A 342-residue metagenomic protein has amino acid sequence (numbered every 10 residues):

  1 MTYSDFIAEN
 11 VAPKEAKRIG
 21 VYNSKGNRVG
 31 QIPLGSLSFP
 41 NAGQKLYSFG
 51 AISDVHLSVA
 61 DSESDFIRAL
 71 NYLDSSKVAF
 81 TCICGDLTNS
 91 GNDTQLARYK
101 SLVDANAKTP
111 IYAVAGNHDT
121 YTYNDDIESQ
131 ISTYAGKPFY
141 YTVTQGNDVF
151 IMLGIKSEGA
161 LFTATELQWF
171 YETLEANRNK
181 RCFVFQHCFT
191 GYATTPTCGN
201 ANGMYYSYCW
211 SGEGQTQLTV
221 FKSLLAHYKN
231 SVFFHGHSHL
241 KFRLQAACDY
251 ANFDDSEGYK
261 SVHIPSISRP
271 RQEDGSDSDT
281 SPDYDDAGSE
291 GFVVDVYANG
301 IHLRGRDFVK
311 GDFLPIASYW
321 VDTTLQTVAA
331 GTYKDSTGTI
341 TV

Functional and structural regions predicted by a protein language model:
M1-R18, I301: Short, intrinsically disordered N-terminal pre-domain segments
E15, Y22-A97: N-terminal active-site segment of His-dependent metallophosphoesterases
A42-G43, S281-V342: A short C-terminal boundary segment appended to hydrolase-like catalytic domains
Y47, A79, Y140, N147-D148 (+1 more regions): Alpha/beta-hydrolase fold active-site loops
A51-S53, F80-D86, P110-N117, L153 (+3 more regions): Active-site neighborhood of phospho(di)ester-bond hydrolases with catalytic His/Asp-centered motifs
V55-S58, L87-S90, N117-Y121, K156-A160 (+4 more regions): Solvent-exposed loop/turn segments at secondary-structure junctions within structured extracellular/periplasmic domains
C84, N177-A201: Short acidic, glycine-rich surface-loop motifs adjacent to enzyme active sites
D93-R178, Y205-S211, T216, V220-H227 (+3 more regions): Extended active-site neighborhood of metal-dependent phosphoesterases/phosphodiesterases
